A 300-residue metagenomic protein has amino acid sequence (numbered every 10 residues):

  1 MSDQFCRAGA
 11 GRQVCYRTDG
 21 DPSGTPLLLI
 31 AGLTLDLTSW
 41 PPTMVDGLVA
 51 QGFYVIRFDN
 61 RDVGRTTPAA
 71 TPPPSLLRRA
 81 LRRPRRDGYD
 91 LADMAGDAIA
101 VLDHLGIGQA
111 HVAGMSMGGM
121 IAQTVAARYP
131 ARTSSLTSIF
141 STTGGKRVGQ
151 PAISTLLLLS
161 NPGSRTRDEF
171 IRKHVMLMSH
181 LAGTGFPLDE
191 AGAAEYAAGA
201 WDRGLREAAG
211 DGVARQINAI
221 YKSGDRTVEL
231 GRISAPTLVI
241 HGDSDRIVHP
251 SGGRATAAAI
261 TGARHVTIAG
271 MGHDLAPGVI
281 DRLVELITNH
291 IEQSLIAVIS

Functional and structural regions predicted by a protein language model:
A10-L81: Conserved HGGG/HGGXW glycine-rich cap/lid loop of the alpha/beta-hydrolase fold
A92-A110: Conserved acidic catalytic loop of the alpha/beta-hydrolase fold
G108-V148: Conserved hydrolase catalytic core segment
P151-V228, R232, A255: Alpha/beta-hydrolase
I233, V239-H241: Short beta-strand/loop motif that positions the catalytic acidic residue of the alpha/beta-hydrolase fold
A235, H249-T256: Short alpha-helix in the alpha/beta-hydrolase fold that links the catalytic acid
S244-V248: Acidic catalytic loop of the alpha/beta-hydrolase fold
A263-S300: Catalytic active-site module of serine/aspartate enzymes centered on a nucleophile-bearing elbow/loop
